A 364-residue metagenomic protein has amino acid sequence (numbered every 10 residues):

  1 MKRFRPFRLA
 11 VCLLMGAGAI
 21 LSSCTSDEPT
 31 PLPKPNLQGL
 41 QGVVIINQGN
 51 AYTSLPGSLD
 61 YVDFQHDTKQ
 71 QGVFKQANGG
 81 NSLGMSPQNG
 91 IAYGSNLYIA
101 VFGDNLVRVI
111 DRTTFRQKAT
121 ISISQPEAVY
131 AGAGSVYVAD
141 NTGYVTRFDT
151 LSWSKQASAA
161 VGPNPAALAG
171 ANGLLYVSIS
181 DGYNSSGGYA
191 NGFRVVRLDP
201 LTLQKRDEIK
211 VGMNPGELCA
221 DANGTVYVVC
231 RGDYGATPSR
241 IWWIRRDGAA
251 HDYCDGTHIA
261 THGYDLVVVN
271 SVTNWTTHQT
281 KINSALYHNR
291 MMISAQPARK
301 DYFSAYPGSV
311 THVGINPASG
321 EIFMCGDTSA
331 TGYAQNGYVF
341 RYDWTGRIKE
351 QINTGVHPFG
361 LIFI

Functional and structural regions predicted by a protein language model:
M1-V11: Bacterial N-terminal signal peptides that target proteins for export
I20-S23: C-terminal motif of bacterial Sec signal peptides marking the signal peptidase cleavage site
T25-I364: Predominantly soluble domains enriched in secretory-pathway, periplasmic, or organellar proteins
